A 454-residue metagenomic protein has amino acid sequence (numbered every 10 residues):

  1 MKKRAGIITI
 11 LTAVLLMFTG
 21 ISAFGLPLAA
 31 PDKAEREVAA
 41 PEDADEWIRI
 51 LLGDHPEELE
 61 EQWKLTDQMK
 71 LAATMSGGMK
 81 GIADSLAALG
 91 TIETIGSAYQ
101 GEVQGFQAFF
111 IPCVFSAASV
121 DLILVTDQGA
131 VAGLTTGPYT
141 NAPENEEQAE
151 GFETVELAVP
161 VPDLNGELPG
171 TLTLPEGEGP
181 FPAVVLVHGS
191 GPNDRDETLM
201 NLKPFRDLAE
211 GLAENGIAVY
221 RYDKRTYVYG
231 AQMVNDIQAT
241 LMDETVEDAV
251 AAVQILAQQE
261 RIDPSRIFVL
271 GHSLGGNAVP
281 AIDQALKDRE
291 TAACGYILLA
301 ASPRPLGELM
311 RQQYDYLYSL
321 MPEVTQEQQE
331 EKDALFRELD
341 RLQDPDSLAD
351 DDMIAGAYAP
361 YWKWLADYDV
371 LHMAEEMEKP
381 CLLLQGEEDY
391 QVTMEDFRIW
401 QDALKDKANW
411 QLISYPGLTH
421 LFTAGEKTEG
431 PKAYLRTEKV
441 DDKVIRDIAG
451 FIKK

Functional and structural regions predicted by a protein language model:
Y139-E178: N-terminal cap/lid segment of alpha/beta-hydrolase-fold proteins
P180-G189: Short beta-strand element of the alpha/beta-hydrolase
G189-E244, D315-Y318, A424-Y434: Cap/lid segment of the alpha/beta-hydrolase catalytic domain
Q238-E260: Alpha/beta-hydrolase active-site loop
I255-L317: Primarily recognizes the serine-hydrolase "nucleophile elbow" in alpha/beta-hydrolase and SGNH/GDSL folds
A285, G295-E376: Accessory cap/linker subdomain of secreted extracellular hydrolases
M377, L383-Q385: Short beta-strand/loop motif that positions the catalytic acidic residue of the alpha/beta-hydrolase fold
L421, K427-K454: Catalytic active-site module of serine/aspartate enzymes centered on a nucleophile-bearing elbow/loop
